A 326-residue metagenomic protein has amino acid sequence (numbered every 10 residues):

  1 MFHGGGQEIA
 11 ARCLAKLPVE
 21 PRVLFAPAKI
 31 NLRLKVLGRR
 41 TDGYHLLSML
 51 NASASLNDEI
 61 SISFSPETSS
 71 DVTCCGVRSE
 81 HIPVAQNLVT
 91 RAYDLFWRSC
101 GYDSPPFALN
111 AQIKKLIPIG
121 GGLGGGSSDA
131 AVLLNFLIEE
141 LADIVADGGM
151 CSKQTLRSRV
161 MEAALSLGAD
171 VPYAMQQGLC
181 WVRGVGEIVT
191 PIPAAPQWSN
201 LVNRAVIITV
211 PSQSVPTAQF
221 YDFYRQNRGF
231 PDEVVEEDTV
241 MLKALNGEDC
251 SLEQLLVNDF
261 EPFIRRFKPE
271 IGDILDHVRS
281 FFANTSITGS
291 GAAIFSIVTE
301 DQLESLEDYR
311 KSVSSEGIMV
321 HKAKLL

Functional and structural regions predicted by a protein language model:
F2-G121, I138-D147, C151-T155, V210: ATP-binding N-lobe of GHMP and related small-molecule kinases
F2-V23, M150, T299-L326: Conserved glycine-rich phosphate/nucleotide-binding loop and adjacent Mg2+-coordinating catalytic segment
F25, Q112, M175, R183 (+2 more regions): Short beta-strand segments
A52-S53, L165-S166, P172-M175, W181 (+2 more regions): Solvent-exposed alpha-helices and their adjacent loops that cap or buttress functional pockets in soluble metabolic
E67-I82, L165, G247-N258: Short, basic/glycine-rich phosphate-binding loops at helix/coil junctions that contact nucleotide phosphates
Q112-E139, A169, N284-V298: Glycine/serine-rich anion-binding loops at beta->alpha junctions that coordinate negatively charged ligand groups
A130, L134-I188: Contiguous, small/hydrophobic- and glycine-enriched helical/loop subdomains that border and often "cap" functional
W181-N284, I297-D301, D308-E316, H321-L326: Conserved, helical-rich catalytic subdomain that frames metal- and/or nucleotide-binding sites in enzyme alpha/beta
